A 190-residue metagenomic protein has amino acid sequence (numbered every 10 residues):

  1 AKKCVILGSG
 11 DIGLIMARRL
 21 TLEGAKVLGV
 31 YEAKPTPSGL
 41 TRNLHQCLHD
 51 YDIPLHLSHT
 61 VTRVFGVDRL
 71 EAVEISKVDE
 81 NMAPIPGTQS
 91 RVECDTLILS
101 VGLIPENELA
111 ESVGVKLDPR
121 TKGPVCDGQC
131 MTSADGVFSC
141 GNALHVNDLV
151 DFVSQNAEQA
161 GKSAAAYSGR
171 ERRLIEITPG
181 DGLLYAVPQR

Functional and structural regions predicted by a protein language model:
A1-R190: Residues forming the flavin
